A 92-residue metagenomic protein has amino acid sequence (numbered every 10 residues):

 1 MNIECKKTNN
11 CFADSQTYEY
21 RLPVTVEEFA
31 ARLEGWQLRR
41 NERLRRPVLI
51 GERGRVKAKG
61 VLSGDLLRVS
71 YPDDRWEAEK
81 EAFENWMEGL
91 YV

Functional and structural regions predicted by a protein language model:
M1-V92: Structured alpha/beta or helical-core interaction and ligand-binding surfaces enriched in interleaved
